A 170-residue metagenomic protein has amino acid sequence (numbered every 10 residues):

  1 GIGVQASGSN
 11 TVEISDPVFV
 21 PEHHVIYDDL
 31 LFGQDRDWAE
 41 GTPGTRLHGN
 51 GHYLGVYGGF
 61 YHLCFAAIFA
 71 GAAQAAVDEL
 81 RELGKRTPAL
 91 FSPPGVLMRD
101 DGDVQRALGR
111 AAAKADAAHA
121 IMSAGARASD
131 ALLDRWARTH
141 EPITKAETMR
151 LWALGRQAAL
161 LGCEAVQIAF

Functional and structural regions predicted by a protein language model:
G1-F65: FAD-binding core of flavoproteins
E13, A75, E79, I168: Alpha-helical scaffold segments in soluble metabolic enzymes
I14-S15, A73, A118, A158: Conserved short aromatic-hydrophobic micro-motifs
G49-G58, P94-D100, A137-T144: A short small-residue
G58-Y61, F65, D103, A107-R110 (+3 more regions): Non-transmembrane, amphipathic alpha-helical segments
C64-L132: Extended amphipathic alpha-helical segments enriched in small hydrophobics
H119-Q157, V166-F170: C-terminal helix-coil-helix/basic helical segment that borders enzyme active sites and/or dimer interfaces and provides
G162-E164: Non-transmembrane, aqueous-exposed alpha-helical and coiled segments at domain scale
